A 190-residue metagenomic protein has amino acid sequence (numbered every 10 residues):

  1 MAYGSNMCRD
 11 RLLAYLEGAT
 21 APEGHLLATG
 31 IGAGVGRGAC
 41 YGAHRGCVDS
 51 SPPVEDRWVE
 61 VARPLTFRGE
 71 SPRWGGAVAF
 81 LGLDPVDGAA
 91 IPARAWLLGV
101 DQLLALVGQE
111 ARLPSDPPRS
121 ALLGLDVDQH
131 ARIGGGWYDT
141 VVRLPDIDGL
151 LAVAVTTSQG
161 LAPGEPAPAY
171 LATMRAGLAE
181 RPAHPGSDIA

Functional and structural regions predicted by a protein language model:
M1-A190: Glycine-aromatic micro-motifs
